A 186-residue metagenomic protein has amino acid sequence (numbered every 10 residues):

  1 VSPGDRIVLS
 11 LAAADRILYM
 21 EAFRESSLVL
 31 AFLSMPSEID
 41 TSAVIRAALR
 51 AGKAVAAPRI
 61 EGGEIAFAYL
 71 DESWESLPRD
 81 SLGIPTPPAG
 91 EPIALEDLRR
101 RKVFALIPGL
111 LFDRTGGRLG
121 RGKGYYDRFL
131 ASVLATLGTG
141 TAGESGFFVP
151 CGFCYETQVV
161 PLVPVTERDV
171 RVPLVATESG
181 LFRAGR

Functional and structural regions predicted by a protein language model:
V1-R101: N-terminal active-site beta-alpha-beta segment that forms phosphate/nucleotide-binding and substrate-recognition loops
F23, F32, F67, F112 (+2 more regions): Aromatic side chains
A31-L33, I107-P108, T177: Redox-cofactor binding/interface segments in oxidoreductases and associated redox assembly factors
M35-S37, L110-R114: Short glycine-rich anion-binding loops that position phosphate/pyrophosphate groups of nucleotides and phosphorylated
P88-A105, R114-R118, D127-R186: Surface-exposed, charge/polar-rich loops and edge strands
